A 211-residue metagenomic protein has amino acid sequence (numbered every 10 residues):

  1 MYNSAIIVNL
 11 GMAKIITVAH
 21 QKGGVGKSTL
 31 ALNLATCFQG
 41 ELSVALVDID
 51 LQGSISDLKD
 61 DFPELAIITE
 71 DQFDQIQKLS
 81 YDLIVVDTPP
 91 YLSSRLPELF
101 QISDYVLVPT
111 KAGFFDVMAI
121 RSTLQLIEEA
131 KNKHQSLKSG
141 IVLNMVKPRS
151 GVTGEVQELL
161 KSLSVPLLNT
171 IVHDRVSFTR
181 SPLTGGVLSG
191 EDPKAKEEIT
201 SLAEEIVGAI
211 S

Functional and structural regions predicted by a protein language model:
S4-G11, I15-V25, L32-V86, P90-P97 (+3 more regions): P-loop/Walker-type NTP enzyme "switch/lid" segment
S28-L32, I120-R121: Motif I (Walker A/P-loop) of helicase-class P-loop NTPases
A45-L46, V108, I141-L143: Structural beta-sheet core signal
R95-F114: Inter-motif core of Ras-like GTPase G domains
I120-H134, N144: Conserved C-terminal guanine-recognition region of P-loop GTPase G domains, centered on the G4
K147, E158-G186: Beta-strand-loop-alpha "switch" segments that mediate conformational coupling across diverse proteins
F178-A203: Inter-lobe coupling/hinge region of RecA-like P-loop helicase motors
